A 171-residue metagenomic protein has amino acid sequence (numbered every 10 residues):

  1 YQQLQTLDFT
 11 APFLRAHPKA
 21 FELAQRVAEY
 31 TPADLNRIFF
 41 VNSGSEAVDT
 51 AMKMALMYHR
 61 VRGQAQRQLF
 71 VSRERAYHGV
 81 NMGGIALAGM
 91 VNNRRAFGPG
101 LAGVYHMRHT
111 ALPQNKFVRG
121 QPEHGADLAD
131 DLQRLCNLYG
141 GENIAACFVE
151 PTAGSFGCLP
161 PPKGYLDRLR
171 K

Functional and structural regions predicted by a protein language model:
Y1-Q64, V71: Glycine-rich loop-to-alpha-helix module at the N-terminal edge of alpha/beta enzyme cores
A33-N36, S43, A65-Q68, M82 (+2 more regions): Short coil/turn connectors at secondary-structure junctions
F39, R67-E74, A146, K171: Beta-strand segments within the central parallel beta-sheet cores of soluble alpha/beta enzyme folds
T50, H59, N81-M82, C158-L159: Short glycine-/acidic-enriched loop or helix-start segments at secondary-structure transitions that form or flank
R75-T152, P160-Y165: PLP-dependent aminotransferase-class I/II
